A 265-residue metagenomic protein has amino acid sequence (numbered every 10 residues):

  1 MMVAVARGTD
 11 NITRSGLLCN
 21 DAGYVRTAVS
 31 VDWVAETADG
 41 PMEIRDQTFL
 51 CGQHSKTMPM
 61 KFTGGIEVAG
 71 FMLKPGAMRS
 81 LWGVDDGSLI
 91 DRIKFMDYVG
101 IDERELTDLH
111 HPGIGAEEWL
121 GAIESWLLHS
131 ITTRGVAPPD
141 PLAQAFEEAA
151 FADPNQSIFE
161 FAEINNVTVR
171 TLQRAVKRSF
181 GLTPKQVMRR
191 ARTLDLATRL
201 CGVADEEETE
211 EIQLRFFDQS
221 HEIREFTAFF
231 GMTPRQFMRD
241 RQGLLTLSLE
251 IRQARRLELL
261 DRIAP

Functional and structural regions predicted by a protein language model:
M1-Q144, A149-F159, E163-V169, L182-T183 (+3 more regions): Alpha-helical bundle regulatory/interaction domains
R174, L194-T198, R224: Contiguous, well-ordered alpha-helical segments that form the cores/surfaces of helical PPI scaffolds
A175-P184, F226-P234: HTH DNA-binding helix-turn interface
F180, M188-T198, F230: C-terminal flanking helix
